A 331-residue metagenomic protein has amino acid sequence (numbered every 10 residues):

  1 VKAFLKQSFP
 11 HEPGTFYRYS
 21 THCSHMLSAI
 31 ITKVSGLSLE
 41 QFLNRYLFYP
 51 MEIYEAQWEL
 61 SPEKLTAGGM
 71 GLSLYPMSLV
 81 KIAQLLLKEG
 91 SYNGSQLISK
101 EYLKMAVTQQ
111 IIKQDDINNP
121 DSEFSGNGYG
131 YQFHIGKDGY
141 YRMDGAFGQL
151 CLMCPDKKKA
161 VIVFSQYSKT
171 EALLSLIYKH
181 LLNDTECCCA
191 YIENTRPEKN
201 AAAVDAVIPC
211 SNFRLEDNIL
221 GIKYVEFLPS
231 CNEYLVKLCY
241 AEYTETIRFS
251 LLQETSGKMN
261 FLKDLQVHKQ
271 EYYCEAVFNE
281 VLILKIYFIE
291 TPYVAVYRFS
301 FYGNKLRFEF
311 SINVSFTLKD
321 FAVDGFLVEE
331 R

Functional and structural regions predicted by a protein language model:
V1-L74: Catalytic-site signature segments of enzymes, centered on catalytic residues
V1-P13, L79, I219-Y234: Short, charged N-terminal helix-start/capping segments
L5, S28-T32, L43-N44, F48 (+5 more regions): Non-transmembrane alpha-helical segments in soluble domains of secreted/periplasmic/extracellular proteins
H22, A67, L74-M77, G128 (+2 more regions): Short, solvent-exposed loop/turn segments at the edges of secondary structure
C23-S24, E40, Y75-L79, S99 (+2 more regions): A structural signal for well-ordered alpha-helical scaffolds and beta->alpha junctions
F48-V107: Active-site-proximal binding-pocket segments
L87-K269, N279, Y287-R331: Catalytic loop of the DD-peptidase/beta-lactamase superfamily, centered on the K-T-G motif and neighboring
C274-A276: Long terminal regulatory regions of eukaryotic proteins
